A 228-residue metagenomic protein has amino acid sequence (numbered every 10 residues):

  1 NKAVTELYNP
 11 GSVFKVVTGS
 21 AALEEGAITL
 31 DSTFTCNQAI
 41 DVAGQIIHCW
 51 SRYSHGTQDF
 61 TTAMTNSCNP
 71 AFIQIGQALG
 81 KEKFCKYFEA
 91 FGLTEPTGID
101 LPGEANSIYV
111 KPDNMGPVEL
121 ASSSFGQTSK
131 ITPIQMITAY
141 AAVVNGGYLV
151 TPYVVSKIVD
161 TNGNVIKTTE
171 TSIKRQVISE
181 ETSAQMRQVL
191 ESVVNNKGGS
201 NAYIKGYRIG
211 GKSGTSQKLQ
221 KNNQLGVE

Functional and structural regions predicted by a protein language model:
N1-S12, V17-E228: Beta-lactam-recognizing serine transpeptidase/beta-lactamase-like catalytic domain environment
